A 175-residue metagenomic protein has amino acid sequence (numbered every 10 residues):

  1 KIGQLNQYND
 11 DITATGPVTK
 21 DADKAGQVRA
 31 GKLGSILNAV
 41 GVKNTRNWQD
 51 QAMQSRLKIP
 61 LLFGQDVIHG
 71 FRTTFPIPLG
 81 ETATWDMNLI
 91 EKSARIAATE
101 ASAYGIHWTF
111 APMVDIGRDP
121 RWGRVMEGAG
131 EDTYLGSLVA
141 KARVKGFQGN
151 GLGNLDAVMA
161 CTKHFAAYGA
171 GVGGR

Functional and structural regions predicted by a protein language model:
K1-R175: Glycoside hydrolase catalytic-domain context in secreted enzymes
